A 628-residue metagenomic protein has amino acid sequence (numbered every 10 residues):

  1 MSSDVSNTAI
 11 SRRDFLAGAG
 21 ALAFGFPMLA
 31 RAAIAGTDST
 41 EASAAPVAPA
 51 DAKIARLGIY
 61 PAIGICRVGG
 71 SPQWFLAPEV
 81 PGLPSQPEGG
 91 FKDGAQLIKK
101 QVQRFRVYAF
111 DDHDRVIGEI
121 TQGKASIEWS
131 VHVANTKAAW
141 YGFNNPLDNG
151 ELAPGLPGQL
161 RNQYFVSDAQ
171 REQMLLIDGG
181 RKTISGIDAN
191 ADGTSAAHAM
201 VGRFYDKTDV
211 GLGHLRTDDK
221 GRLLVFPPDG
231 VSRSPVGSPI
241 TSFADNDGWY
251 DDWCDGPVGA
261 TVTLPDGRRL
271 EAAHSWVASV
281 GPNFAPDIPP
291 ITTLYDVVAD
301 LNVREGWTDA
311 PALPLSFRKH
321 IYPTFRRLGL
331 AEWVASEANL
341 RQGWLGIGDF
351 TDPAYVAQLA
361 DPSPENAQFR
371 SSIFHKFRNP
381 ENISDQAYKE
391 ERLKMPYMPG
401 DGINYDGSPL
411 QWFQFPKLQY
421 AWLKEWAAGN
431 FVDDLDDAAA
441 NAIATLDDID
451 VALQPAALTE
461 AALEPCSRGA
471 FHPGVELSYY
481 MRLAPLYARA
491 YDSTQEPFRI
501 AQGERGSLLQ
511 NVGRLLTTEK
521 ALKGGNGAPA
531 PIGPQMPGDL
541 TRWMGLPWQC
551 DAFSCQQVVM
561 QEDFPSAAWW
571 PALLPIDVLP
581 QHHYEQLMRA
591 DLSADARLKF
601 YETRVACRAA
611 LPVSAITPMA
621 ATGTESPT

Functional and structural regions predicted by a protein language model:
M1-I10, A21-F26, I34-T37: N-terminal secretory signal peptides
V5-S6, D14, T40-S43: Intrinsically disordered, low-complexity serine/threonine-rich segments
R13-D14, A32: Hydrophobic alpha-helical segments, especially transmembrane helices and their immediate juxtamembrane helical caps
D14-A23, A45-A48, A52: Extended, solvent-exposed polar beta/coil surface segments
G25, L29, F413-P416: General structural signal for secondary-structure boundaries
A32-A35, A44: Boundary at the C-terminal end of the N-terminal hydrophobic targeting segment
A45-T628: Aromatic- and Gly/Pro-enriched helix-to-coil junctions and flexible linker segments
